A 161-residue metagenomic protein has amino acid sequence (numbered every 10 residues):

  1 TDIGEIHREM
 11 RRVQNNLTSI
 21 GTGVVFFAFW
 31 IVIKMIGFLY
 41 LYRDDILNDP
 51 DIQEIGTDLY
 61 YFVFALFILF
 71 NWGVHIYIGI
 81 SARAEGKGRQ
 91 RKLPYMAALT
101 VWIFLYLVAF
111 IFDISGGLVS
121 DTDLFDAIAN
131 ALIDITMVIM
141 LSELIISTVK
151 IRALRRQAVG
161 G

Functional and structural regions predicted by a protein language model:
T1-Y40: Cytosolic juxtamembrane helix and N-cap/initiation of the first transmembrane helix
D2-M10, Y77-R91, I139-G161: Cytosolic juxtamembrane helix at the C-terminal end of the final transmembrane segment
E5-T18, N48-F62, G86-L93, A97 (+1 more regions): Juxtamembrane loop-transmembrane helix junctions in multi-pass integral membrane proteins, especially the extracellular
H7, Q14, G37, R43 (+4 more regions): Residue-level detector of alpha-helical secondary structure
T18-G23, F27, K34, F110-R152: Alpha-helical membrane-associated segments of multi-pass integral membrane proteins
F26-W72: Hydrophobic transmembrane helix segments
L59-I78, Y106, D134-I139: Generic alpha-helical transmembrane segments
L93-I114, I135-M137: Hydrophobic alpha-helical membrane segments
